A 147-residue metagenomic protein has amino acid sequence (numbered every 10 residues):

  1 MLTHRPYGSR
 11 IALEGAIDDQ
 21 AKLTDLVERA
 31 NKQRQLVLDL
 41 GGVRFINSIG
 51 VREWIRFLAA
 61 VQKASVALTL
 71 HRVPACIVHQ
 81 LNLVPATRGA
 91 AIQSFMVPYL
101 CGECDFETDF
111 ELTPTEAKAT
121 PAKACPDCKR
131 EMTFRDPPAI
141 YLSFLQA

Functional and structural regions predicted by a protein language model:
M1-I11, I140: Short beta-strand/loop segment at the start of cytosolic alpha/beta domains
R10-Q93: Amphipathic alpha-helical interaction surfaces in cytosolic regulatory modules
H79-A147: Cys/His-clustered metal-coordination modules, chiefly Zn-binding fingers
